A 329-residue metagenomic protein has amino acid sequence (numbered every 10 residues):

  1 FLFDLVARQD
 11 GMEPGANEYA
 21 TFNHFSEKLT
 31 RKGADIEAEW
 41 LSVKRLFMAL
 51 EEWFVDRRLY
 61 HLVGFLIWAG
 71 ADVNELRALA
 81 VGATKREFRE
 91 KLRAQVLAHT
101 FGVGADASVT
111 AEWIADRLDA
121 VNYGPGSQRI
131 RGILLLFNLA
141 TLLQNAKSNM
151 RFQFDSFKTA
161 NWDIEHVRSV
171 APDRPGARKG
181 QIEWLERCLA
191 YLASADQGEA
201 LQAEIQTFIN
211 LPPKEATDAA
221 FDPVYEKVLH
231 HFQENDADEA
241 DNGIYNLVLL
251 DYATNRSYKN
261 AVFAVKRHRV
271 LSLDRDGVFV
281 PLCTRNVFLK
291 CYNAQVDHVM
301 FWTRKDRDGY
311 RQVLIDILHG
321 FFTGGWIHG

Functional and structural regions predicted by a protein language model:
F1-G329: Flexible coil/loop and intrinsically disordered segments
